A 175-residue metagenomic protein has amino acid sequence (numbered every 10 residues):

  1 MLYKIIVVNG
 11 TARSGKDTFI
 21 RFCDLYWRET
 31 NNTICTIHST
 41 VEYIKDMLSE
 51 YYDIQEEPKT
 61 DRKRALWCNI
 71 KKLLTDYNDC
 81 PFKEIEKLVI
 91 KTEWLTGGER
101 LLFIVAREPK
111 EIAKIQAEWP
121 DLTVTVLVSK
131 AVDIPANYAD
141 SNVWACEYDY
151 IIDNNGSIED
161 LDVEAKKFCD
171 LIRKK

Functional and structural regions predicted by a protein language model:
T11: P-loop (Walker A) phosphate-binding loop of NTP-binding proteins
K16: Conserved lysine of the Walker
F19: Hydrophobic positions on the alpha1 helix immediately C-terminal to the Walker A/P-loop
F22: Active-site signature of alpha/beta-hydrolase-fold catalytic machinery across serine- and Asp/Cys-nucleophile hydrolases
T33-C35, S39-L101, R107: ATP-dependent small-molecule kinase phosphotransfer cores that center on conserved nucleotide phosphate-binding segments
E86-V143: ATP-dependent NMP and nucleoside kinases share a basic, alpha-helical "lid"
E118, T125-K175: Small-molecule kinase domains that catalyze NTP-dependent phosphoryl transfer to phosphate-bearing small molecules
